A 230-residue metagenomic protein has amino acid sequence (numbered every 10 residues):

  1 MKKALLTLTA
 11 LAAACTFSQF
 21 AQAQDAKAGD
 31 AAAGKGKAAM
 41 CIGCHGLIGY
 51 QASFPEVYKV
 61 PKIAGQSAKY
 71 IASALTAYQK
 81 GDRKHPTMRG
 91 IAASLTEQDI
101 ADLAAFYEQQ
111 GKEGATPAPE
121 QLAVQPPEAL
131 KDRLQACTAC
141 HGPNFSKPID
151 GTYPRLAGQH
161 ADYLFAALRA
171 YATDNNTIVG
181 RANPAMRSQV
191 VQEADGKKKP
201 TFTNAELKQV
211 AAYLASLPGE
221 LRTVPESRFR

Functional and structural regions predicted by a protein language model:
M1-L8: Bacterial N-terminal signal peptides that target proteins for export
T7, A14-Q22: C-terminal segment of classical bacterial N-terminal signal peptides
Q22-Q24, K35: Boundary of Sec targeting at the N-terminus
A33-I42, A68-A72, E128-T138, Y153 (+3 more regions): Sequence context surrounding c-type heme c attachment/ligation sites in exported
K35-K80: The feature marks the first
A39-I48, L103, Q135-N144, V210 (+1 more regions): The canonical Cys-X-X-Cys-His
A52-K62, A77-Q110, P117-A123, I149-R155 (+2 more regions): Axial heme c-ligation environment in periplasmic c-type cytochrome domains
A115-S146, G158: Extended amphipathic alpha-helical interaction segments
